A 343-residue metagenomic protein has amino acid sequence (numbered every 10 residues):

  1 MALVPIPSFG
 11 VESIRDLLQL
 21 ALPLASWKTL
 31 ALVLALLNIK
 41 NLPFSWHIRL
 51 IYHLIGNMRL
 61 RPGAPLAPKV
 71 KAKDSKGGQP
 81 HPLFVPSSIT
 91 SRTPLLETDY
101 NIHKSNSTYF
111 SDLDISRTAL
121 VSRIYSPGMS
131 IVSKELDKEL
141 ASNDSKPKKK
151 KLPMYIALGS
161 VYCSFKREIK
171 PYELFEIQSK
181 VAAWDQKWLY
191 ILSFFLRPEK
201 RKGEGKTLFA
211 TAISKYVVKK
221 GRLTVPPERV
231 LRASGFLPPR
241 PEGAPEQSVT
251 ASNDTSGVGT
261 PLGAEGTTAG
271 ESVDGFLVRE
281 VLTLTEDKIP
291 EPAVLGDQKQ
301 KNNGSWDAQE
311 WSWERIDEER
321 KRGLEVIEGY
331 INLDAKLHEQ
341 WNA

Functional and structural regions predicted by a protein language model:
A2-F9, K76-G78, L95-Y100, T108-P127 (+4 more regions): Soluble, non-transmembrane catalytic domains of enzymes that act on hydrophobic metabolites at membranes
L3-K73, I169-P171, K180-A343: HotDog/MaoC-like acyl-thioester-processing domains
L66-S75, R92, L136-K146: Short amphipathic alpha-helical surface micro-motifs
P86-L95: Short amphipathic
R92, S164, I213-V217: Residues in well-ordered beta-strands of folded domains
T118-F175, V181-A183, T211: Hydrophobic beta-strand-centered segment that forms part of the acyl-chain substrate-binding groove
